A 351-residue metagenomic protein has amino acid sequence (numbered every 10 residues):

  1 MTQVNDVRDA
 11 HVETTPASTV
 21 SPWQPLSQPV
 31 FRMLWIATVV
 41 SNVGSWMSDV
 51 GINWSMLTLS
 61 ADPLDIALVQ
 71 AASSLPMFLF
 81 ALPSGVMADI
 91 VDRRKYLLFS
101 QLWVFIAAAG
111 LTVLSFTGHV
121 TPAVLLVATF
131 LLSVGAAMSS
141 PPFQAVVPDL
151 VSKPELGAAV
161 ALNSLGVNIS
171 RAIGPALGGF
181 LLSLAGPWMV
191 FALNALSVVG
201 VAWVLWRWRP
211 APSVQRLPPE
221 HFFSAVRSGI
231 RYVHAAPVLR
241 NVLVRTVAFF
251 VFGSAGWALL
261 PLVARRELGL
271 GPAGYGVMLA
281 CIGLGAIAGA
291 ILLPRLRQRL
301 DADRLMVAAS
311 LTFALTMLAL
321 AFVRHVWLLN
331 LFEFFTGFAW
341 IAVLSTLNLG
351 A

Functional and structural regions predicted by a protein language model:
T2-A351: Alpha-helical transmembrane-bundle signature of multi-pass membrane transport and export proteins
